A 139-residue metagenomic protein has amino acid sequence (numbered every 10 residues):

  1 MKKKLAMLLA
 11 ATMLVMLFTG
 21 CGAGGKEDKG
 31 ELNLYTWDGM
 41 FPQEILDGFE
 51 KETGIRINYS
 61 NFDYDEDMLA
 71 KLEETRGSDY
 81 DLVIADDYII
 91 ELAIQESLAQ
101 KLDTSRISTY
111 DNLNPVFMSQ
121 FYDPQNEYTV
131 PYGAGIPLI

Functional and structural regions predicted by a protein language model:
M1-L32: Short, low-complexity disordered leader/linker segments with a strong preference for bacterial N-terminal type II
C21, N58-S60, K101-T104: Short hydrophobic/aromatic-enriched beta-strand-loop microsegments
G25-L92: Early extracytoplasmic/lumenal segment of secretory-pathway proteins
E50-E52, A99-L102: Glycine-rich, phosphate-binding/catalytic loops in enzymes
S78-D87, Q100-I139: A structural signal for short loop-to-beta-strand junctions that line the ligand-binding cleft of periplasmic/secreted
Q95: Phosphate-coordinating loops and pocket residues in cytosolic domains that bind phosphorylated ligands
